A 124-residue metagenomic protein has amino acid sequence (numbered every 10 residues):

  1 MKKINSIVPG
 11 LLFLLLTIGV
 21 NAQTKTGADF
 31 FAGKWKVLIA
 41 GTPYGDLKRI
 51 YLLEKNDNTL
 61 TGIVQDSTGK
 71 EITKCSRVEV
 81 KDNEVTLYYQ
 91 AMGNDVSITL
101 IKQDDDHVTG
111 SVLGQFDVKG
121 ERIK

Functional and structural regions predicted by a protein language model:
M1-T26: Bacterial Sec-dependent N-terminal signal peptides
T24-I101, G110-K124: Central antiparallel beta-sheet cores of small beta-barrel/beta-sandwich binding domains
